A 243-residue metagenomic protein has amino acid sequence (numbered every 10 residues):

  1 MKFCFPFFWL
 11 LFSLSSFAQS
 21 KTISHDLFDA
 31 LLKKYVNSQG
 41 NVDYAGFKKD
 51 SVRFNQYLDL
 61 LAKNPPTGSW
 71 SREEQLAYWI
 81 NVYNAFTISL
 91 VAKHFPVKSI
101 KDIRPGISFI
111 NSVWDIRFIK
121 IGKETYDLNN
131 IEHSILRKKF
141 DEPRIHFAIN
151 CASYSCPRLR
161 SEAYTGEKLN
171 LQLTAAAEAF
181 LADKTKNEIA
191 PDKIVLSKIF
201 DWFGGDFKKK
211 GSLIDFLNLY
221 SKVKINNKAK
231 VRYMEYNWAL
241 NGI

Functional and structural regions predicted by a protein language model:
M1-K21: Bacterial Sec-dependent N-terminal signal peptides
S20-I243: Interaction/scaffold regions that mediate signaling and macromolecular assembly across diverse proteins
